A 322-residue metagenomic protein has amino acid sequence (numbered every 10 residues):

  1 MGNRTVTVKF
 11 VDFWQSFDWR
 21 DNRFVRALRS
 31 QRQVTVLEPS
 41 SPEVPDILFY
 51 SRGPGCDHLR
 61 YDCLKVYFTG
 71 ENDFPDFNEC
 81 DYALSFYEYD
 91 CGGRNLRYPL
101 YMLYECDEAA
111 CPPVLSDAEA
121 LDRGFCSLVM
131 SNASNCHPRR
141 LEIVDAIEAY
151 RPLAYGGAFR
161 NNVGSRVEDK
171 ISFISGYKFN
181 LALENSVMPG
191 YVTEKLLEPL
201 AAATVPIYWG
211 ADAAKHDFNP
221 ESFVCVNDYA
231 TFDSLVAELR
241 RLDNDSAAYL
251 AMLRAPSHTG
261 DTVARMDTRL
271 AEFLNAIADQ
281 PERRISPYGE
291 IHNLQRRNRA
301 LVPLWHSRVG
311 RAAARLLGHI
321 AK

Functional and structural regions predicted by a protein language model:
G2-Y67, D73-F159, V163-A182, P189-K322: Pol beta-like nucleotidyltransferase catalytic core
